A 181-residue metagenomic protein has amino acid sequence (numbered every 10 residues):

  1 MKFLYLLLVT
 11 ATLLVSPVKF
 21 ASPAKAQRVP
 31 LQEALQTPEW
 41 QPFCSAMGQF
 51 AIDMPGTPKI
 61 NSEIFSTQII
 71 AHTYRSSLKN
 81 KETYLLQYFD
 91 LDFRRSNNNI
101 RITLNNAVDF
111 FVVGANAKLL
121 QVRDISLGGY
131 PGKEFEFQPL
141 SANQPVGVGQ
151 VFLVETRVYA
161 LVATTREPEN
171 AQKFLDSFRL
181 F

Functional and structural regions predicted by a protein language model:
K2-K79, N105, D109, V113-P131 (+2 more regions): N-terminal targeting sequences that direct proteins away from the cytosol to non-cytosolic compartments
R75-I102, L161: A short acidic-to-branched-hydrophobic micro-motif
